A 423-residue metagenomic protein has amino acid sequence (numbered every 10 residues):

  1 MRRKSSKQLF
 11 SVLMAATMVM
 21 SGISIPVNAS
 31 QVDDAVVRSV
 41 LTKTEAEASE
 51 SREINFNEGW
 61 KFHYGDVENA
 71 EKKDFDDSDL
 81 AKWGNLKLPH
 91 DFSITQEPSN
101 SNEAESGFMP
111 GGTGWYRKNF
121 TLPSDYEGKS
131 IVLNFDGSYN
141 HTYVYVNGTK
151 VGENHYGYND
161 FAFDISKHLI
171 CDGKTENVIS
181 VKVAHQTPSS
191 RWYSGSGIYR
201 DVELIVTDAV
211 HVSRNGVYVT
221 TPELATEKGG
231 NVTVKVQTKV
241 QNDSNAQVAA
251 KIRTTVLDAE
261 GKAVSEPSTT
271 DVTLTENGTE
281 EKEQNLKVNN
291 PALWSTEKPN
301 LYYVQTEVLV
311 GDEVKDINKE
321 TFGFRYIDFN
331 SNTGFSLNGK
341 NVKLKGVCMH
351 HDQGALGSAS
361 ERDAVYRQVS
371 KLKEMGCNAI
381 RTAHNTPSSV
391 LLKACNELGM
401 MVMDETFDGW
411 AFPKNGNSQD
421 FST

Functional and structural regions predicted by a protein language model:
M1-L13: Bacterial N-terminal signal peptides that target proteins for export
M18, T113, K174, G229-N231 (+1 more regions): Solvent-exposed, conformationally flexible loop/turn segments
V19-V36: Sec-dependent signal peptide cleavage junction
V32-N134, S189, G195-I198, V210: Extended carbohydrate-recognition surfaces in non-catalytic/accessory domains of CAZymes and lectin-like proteins
S39, I54, D201-G216, R325-K340: Low-complexity, Pro/Ser/Thr- and charge-rich linker/hinge segments at domain boundaries
H63-D66, S106, G111-N215, T220 (+3 more regions): Accessory beta-strand-rich segments of carbohydrate-active enzymes
V146, G230-T273, E280-Q284: Beta-strand-rich binding/interaction modules
D160-S166, T187, Y326-T423: Active-site mouth of glycoside hydrolases
